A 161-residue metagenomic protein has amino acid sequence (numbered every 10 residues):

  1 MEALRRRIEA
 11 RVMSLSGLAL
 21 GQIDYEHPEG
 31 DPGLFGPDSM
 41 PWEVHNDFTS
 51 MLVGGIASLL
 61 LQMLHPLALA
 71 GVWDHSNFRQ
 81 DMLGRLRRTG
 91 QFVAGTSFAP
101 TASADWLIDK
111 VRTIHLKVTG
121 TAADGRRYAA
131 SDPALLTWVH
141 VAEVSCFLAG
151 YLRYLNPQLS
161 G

Functional and structural regions predicted by a protein language model:
M1-W138, S145-G161: Mature, function-bearing regions of proteins
